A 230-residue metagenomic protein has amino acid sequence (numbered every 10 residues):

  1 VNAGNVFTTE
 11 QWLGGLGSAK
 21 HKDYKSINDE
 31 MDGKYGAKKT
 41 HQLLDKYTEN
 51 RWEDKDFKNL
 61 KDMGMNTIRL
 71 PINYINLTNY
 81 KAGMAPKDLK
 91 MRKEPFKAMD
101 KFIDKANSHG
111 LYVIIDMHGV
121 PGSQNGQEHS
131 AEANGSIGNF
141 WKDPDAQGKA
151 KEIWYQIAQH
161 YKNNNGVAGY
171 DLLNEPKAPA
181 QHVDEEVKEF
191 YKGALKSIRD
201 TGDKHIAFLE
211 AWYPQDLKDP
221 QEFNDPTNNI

Functional and structural regions predicted by a protein language model:
V1-N66: N-terminal carbohydrate-binding accessory modules
N2-F7, N66-I72, V113-I115, G119 (+3 more regions): Structural recognition of the beta-strand scaffold that forms the well-ordered cores of secreted hydrolase catalytic
N5-F7, Y74-T78, P121-S123, P176 (+1 more regions): Feature marks short, surface-exposed loop/turn motifs that line or immediately flank catalytic pockets and channel
E10-K25, P86-K93, P121-K142, N229: Aromatic- and acidic-residue-enriched segments that line the glycan-binding/catalytic groove of carbohydrate-active
K22-I27, R69, G119-S123, H160-N164: Short, functional N-terminal and low-complexity linear motifs
K34-A37, L77-G83, I137, L172-P176: A short alpha-helix capping/helix-coil boundary motif
K38-G122, V187-G202: Aromatic-lined substrate-binding rim segments of carbohydrate-active enzymes
S123-I230: Active-site region of glycoside hydrolase catalytic domains
